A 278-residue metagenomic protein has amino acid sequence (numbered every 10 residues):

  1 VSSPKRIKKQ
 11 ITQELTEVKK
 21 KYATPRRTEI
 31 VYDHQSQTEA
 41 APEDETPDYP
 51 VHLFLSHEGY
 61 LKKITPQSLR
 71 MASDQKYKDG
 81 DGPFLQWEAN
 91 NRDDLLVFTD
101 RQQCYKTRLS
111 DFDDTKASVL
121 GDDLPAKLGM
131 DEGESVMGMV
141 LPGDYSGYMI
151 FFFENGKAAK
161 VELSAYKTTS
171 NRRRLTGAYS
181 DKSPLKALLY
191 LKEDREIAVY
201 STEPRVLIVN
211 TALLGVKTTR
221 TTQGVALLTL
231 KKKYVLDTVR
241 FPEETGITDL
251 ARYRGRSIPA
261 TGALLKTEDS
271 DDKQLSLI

Functional and structural regions predicted by a protein language model:
V1-I278: C-terminal interaction appendages of subunits in large macromolecular complexes
